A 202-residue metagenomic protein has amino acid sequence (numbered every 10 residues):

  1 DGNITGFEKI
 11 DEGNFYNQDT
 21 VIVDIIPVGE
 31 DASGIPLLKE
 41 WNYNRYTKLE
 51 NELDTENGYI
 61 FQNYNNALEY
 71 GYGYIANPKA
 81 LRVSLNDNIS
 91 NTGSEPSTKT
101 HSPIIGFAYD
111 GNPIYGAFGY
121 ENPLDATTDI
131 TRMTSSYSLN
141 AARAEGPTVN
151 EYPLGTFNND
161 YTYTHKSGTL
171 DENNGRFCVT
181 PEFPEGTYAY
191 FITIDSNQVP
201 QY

Functional and structural regions predicted by a protein language model:
D1-K39: Conserved, function-critical positions that sit in or immediately flank catalytic and ligand-binding motifs
E40-Y202: A motif-centric signal for short, conserved binding hotspots located in accessible loops or intrinsically disordered
